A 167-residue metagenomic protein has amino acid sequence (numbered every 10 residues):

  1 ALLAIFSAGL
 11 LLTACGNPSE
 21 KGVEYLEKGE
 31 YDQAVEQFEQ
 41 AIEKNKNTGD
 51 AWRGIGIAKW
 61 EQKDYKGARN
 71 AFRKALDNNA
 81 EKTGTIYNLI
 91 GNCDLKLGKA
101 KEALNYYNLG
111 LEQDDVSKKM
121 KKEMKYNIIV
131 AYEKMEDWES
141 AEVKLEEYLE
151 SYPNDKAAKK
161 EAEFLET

Functional and structural regions predicted by a protein language model:
G16-N17, D50, G84-T85, K119 (+2 more regions): Start-of-helix register in tetratricopeptide repeats
E27-K28, E61, K96, V130 (+2 more regions): Register position in tetratricopeptide repeats
Q40-A41, K74-L76, G110, Y148: Canonical positions in the second alpha-helix
K46, A80-E81, D115, P153: Short coil turns that delineate tetratricopeptide repeat
G54-I57, N88-L89, E123, N127 (+1 more regions): Canonical tetratricopeptide repeat
